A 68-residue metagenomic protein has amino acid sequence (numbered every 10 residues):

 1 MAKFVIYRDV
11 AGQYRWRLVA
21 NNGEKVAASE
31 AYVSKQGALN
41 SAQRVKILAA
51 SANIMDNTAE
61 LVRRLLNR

Functional and structural regions predicted by a protein language model:
M1-Y14, A28, M55-T58, V62-R68: Short N-terminal "domain-start" leader segments that mark the transition from disordered tails or signal peptides into
I6-R8, A20, S51: Function-determining surface determinants
A11, A20-N21, Y32: Compact, basic/aliphatic-enriched, mixed alpha/beta core segments that act as assembly/interaction modules in small
Y14-L18, V45: Short, structured motif recognition centered on aromatic/hydrophobic residues
N22-G23, A59: Residue-level signal for glycine
E24-K35: A short, exposed loop/beta-hairpin motif centered on an aromatic-Gly-Thr core
V33-I47: An amphipathic, aromatic/His-enriched active-site/gating alpha helix that lines ligand/cofactor pockets
K46-M55: Short arginine-rich
